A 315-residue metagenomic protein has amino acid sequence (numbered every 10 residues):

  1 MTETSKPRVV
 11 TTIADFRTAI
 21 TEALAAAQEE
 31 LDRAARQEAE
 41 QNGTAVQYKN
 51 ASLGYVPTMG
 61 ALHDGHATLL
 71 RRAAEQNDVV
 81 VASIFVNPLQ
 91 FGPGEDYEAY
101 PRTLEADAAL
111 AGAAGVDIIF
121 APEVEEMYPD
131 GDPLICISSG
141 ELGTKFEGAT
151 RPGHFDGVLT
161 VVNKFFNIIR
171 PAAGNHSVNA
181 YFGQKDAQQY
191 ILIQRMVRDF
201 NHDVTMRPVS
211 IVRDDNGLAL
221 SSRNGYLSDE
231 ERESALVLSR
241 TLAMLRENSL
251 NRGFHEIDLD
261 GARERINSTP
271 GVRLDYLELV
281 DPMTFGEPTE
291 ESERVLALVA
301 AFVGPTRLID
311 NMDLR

Functional and structural regions predicted by a protein language model:
T2-R273, V280-T284, P305, M312-D313: Nucleotidyltransferase catalytic core that binds NTPs
K6-P7, R294-L296: A residue-level signal for beta-strand positions that form part of recognition/binding surfaces within mature
P270-G271, E290-R294: A structural signal for short secondary-structure junctions
D275-E278, L298-A300: Conserved active-site loop/cleft motifs that coordinate metal ions or position small ligands
G286-E287, V295-R315: Short, basic/aromatic-enriched C-terminal tail that caps enzymatic domains
